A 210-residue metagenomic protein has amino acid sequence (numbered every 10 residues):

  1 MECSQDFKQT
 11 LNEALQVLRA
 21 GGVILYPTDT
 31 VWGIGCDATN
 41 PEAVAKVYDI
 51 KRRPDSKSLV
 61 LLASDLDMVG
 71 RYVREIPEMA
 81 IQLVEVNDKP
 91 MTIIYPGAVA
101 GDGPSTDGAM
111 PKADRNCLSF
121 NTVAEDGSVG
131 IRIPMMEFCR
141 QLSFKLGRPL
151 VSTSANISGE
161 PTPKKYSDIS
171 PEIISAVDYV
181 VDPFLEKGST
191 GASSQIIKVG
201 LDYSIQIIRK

Functional and structural regions predicted by a protein language model:
M1-K210: Active-site-adjacent structural elements in enzyme catalytic cores
